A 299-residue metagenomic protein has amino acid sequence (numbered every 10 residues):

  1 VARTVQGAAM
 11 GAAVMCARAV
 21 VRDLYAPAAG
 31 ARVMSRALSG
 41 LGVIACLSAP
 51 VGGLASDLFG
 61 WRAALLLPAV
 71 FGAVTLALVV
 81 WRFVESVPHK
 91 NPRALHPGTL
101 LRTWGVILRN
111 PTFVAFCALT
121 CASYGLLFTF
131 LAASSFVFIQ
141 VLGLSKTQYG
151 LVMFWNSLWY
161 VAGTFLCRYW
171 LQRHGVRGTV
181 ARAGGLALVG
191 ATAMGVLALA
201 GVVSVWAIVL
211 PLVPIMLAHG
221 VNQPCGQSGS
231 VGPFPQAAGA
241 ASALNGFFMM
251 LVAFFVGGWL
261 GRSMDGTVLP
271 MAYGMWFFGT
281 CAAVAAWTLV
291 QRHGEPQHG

Functional and structural regions predicted by a protein language model:
V1-V5, W206-L212: Paired small-residue
A2-V43: Cytoplasmic helix-loop-helix junction between adjacent transmembrane helices in 12-TM secondary transporters
A12-Y25, H219-F234: Intracellular juxtamembrane helix-capping segments at the cytosolic ends of symmetry-related transmembrane helices
P27-A28, S35-W81: Helix-loop-helix hairpin linking two adjacent transmembrane segments in secondary transporters
S86-C117: Juxtamembrane intracellular "pre-TM" segments in multi-pass secondary transporters
R109-L127, V213: Pair of pore-lining "gating" transmembrane helices in MFS-fold secondary transporters
G163-R177: Helix-to-loop junctions at the C-terminal end of transmembrane segments in multipass secondary transporters
G229-G266, M275: A late C-terminal transmembrane helix in Major Facilitator Superfamily
